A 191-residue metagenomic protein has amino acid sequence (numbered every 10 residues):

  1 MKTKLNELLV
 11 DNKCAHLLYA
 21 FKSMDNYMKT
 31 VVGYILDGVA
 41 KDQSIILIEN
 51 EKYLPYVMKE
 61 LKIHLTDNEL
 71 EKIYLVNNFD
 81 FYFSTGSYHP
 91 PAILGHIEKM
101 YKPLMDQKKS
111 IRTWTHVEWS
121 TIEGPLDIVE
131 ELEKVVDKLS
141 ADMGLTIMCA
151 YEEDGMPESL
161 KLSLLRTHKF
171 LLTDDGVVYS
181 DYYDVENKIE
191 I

Functional and structural regions predicted by a protein language model:
M1-I191: Non-catalytic regulatory/interaction regions at protein termini and inter-domain linkers
